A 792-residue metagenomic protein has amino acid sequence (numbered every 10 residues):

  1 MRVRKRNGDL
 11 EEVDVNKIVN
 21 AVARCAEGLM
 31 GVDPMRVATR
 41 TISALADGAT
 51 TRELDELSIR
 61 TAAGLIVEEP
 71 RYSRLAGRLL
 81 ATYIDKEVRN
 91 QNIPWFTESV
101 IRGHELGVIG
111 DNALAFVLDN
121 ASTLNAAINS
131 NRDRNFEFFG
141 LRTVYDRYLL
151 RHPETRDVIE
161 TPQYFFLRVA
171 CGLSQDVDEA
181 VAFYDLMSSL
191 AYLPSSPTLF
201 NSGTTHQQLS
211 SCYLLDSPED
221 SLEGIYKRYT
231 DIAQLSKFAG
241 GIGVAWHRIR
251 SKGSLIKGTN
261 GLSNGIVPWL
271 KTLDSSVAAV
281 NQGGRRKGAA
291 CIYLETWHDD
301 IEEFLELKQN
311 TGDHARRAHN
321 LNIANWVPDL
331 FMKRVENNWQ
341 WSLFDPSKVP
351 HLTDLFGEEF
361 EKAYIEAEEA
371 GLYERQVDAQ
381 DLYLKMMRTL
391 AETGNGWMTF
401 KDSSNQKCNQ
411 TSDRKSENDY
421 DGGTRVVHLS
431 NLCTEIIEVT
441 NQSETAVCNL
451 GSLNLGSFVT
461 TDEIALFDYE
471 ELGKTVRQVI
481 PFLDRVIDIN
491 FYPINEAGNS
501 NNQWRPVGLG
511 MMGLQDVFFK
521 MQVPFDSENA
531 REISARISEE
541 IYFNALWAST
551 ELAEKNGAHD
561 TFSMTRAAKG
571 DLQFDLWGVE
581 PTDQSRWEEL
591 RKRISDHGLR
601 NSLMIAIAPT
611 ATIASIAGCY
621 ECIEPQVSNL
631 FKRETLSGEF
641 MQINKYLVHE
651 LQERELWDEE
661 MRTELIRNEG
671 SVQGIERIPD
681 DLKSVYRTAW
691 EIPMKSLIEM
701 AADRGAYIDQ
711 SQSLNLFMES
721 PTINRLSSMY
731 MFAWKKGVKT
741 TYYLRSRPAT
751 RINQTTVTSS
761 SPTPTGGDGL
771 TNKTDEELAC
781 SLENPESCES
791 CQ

Functional and structural regions predicted by a protein language model:
M1-Q792: Extended catalytic cores of very large enzyme megasubunits
